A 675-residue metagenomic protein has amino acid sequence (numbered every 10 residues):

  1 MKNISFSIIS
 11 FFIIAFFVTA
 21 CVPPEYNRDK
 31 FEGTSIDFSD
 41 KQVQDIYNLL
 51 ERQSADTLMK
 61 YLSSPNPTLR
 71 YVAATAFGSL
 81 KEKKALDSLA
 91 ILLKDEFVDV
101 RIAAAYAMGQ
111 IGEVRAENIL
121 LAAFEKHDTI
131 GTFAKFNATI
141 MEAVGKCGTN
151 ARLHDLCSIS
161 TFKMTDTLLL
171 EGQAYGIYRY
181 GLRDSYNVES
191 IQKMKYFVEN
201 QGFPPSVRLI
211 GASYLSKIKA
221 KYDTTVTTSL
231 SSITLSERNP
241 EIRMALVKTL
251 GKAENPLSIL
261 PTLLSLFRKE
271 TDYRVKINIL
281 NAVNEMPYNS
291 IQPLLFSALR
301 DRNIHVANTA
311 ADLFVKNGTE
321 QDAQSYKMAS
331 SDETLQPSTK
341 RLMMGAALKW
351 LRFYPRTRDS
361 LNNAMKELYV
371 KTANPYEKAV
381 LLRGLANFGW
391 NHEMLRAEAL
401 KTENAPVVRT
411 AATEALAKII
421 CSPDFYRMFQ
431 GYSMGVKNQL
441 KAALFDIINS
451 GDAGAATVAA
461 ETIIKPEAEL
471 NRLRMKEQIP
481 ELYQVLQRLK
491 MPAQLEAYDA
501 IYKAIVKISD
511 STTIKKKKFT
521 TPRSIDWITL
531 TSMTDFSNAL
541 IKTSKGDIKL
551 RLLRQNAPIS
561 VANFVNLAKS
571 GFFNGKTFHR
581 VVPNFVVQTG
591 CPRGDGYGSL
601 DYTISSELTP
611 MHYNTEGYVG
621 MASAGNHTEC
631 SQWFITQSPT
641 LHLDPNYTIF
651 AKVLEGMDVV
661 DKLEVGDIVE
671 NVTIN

Functional and structural regions predicted by a protein language model:
M1-F31: Bacterial Sec-dependent N-terminal signal peptides
C21, S360, E403-V407, E414 (+1 more regions): Cyclophilin-like peptidyl-prolyl cis-trans isomerases
V22-F31, L49-S63, E82-K94, E113-H127 (+11 more regions): Amphipathic alpha-helical scaffolding segments comprising HEAT/armadillo-like alpha-solenoid repeats
K30-R52, T68-E82, I91, R101-V114 (+14 more regions): Structural detector for internal amphipathic alpha-helices that build alpha-solenoid repeat scaffolds
